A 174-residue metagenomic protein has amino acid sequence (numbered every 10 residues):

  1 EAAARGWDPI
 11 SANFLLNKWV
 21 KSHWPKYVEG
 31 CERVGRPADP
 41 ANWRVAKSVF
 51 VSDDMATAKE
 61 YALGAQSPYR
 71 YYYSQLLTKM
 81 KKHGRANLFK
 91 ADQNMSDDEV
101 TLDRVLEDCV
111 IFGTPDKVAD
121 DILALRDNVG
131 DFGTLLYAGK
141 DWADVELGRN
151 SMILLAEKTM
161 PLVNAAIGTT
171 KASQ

Functional and structural regions predicted by a protein language model:
E1-W24, V28: A conserved active-site cap/scaffold subdomain adjacent to cofactor or substrate pockets
G6, G64-S67, I153: Short, solvent-exposed amphipathic alpha-helical segments in soluble enzyme and RNA/protein-processing domains
W7-A12, A41-K47, G133-Y137: Hydrophobic faces of well-ordered beta-strands that scaffold small-molecule active sites in alpha/beta enzyme cores
P9, R104-D108, D141: A short, mixed-charge helix-start or loop-turn motif at secondary-structure junctions
N13-L15, L136-R149: Glycine-rich, proline-tolerant flexible connector loops at the mouths of alpha/beta enzymes
K18-V129, N164-Q174: An alpha-helical appendage that flanks or caps ligand/catalytic pockets
D54-A56, V145-L155: Short glycine/threonine-rich loop-to-helix capping motif typified by GTGT followed within a few residues by an Asp-Pro
